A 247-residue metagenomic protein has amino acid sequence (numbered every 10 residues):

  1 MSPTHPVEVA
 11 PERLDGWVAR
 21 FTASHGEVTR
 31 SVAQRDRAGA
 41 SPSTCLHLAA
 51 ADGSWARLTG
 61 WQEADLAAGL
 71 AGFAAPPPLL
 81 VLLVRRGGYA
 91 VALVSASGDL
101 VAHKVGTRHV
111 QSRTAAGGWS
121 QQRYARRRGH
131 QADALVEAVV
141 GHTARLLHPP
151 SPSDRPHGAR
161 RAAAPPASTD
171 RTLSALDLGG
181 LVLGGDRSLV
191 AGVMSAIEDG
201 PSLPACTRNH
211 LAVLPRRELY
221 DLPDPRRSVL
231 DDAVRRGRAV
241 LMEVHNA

Functional and structural regions predicted by a protein language model:
M1-A247: Terminal alpha-helical anchor/extension segments at protein ends
